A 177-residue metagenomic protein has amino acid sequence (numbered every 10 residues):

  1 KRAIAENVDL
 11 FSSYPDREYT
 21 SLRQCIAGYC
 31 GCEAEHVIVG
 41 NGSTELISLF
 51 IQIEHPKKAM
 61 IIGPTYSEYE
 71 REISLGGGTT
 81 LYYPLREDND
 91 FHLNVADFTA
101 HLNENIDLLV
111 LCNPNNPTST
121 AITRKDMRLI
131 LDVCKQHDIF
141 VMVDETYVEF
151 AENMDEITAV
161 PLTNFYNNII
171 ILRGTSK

Functional and structural regions predicted by a protein language model:
K1-T44, L49: N-terminal small-domain helix-loop-helix segment of the aminotransferase-like
E6, G28, S48, Q52 (+3 more regions): Short, well-ordered alpha-helices that flank and scaffold nucleotide-derived cofactor binding pockets
P15, V39-N41, P84, V143-E145 (+1 more regions): Short loop/edge segments at beta-strand edges and connector loops that shape dinucleotide/nucleotide cofactor-binding
E33, G76-G77, F165-Y166: Short, structured coil segments at secondary-structure junctions
V37, A59, T80, V141 (+1 more regions): Hydrophobic/aromatic residues located in beta-strands of well-ordered beta-sheets within soluble catalytic
S43-T44, Y66, N113-P117, Y147-V148 (+1 more regions): Short glycine-rich anion-binding loops that position phosphate/pyrophosphate groups of nucleotides and phosphorylated
Q52-L111: PLP-dependent aminotransferase-like
H92-N105, P117-V141, E145-S176: Active-site pre-lysine segment of PLP-dependent enzymes
